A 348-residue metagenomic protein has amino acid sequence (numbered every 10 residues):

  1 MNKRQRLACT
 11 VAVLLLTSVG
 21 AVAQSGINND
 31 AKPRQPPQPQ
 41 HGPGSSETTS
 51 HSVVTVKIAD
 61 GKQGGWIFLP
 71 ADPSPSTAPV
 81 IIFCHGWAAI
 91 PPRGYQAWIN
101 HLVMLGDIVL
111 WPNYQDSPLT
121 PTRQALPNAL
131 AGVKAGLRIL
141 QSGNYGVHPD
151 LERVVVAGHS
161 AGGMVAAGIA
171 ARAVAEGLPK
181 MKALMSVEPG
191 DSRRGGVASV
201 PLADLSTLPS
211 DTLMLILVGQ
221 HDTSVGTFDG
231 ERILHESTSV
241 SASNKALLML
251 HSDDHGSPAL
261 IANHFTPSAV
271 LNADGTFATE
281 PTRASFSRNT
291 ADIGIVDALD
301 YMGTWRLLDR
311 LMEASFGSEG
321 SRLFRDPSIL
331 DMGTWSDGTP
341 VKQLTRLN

Functional and structural regions predicted by a protein language model:
N2-C9: Bacterial N-terminal signal peptides that target proteins for export
Q24-S76: N-terminal cap/lid segment of alpha/beta-hydrolase-fold proteins
S25-K32, F228, R232-N348: C-terminal catalytic-base region of ester-bond hydrolases, centering on the histidine of the charge-relay
D72-S76, R123-A161: Gly/Ser-rich "nucleophile elbow"/oxyanion-hole loop immediately N-terminal to the catalytic nucleophile in hydrolases
T77-G86: Short beta-strand element of the alpha/beta-hydrolase
R93-L110: Short amphipathic alpha-helix adjacent to the substrate-entry channel of hydrolases
Q141-S210: Primarily recognizes the serine-hydrolase "nucleophile elbow" in alpha/beta-hydrolase and SGNH/GDSL folds
K182-P258: The feature captures the conserved acid-bearing segment of alpha/beta-hydrolase catalytic domains
